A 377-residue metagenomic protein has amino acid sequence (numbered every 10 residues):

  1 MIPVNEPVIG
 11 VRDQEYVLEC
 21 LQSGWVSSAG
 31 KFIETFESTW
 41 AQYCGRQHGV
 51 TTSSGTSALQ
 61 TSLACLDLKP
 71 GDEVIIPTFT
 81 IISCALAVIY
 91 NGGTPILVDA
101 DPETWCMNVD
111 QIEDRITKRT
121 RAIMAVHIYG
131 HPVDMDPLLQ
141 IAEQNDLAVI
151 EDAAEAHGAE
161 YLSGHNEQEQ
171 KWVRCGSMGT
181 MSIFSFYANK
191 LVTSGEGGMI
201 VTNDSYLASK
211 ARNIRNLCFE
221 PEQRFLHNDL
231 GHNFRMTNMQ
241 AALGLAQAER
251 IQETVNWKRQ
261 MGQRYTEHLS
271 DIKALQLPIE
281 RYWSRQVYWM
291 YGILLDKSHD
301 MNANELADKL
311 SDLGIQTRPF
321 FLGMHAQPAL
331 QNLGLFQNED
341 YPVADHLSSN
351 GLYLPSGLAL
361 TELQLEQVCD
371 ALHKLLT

Functional and structural regions predicted by a protein language model:
M1-V26, P355: N-terminal "arm"/small-domain region of PLP-dependent enzymes with the aminotransferase-like
K31-S38, Y43-G49, D110, A122-V126 (+7 more regions): PLP-dependent aminotransferase class I/II
I33, T39-A64, I75-T80, V98-A100: Short loop-beta-helix segment that forms the pyridoxal 5′-phosphate
W40, A58, V74-P77, V88 (+3 more regions): Hydrophobic alpha-helical segments that mediate membrane insertion or helix-helix packing
V50, I75, I96, V149-I150 (+3 more regions): Structural detector of well-ordered beta-strand residues that form the stable sheet scaffold of enzyme domains
A64-E160, G164: PLP-dependent aminotransferase-like
E151-V192, Q223-N228: Conserved active-site segment immediately N-terminal to the catalytic lysine that forms the internal aldimine
S177-R215: Active-site PLP attachment segment
